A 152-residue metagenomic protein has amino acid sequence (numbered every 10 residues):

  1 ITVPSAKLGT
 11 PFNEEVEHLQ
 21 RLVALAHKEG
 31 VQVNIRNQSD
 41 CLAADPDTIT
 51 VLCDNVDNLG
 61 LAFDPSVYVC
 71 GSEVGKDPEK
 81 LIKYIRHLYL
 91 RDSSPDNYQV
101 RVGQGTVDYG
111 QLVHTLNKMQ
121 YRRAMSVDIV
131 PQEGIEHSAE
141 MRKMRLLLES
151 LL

Functional and structural regions predicted by a protein language model:
I1-E14, H18-L19: Hydrophobic alpha-helical segments and helix pairs
V3-S5, I35-S39, F63-V67, L90-D92 (+1 more regions): A cross-domain feature marking catalytic cores of carbohydrate-active enzymes and several ubiquitous metabolic/repair
A6-G9, I35, D96-Q99: A short, structure-level motif marking secondary-structure boundaries and short turns
L8-F12, S39-A43, V67-G71, Q132-G134: Short, small-residue-enriched loops and turns at beta-alpha junctions that line or gate enzyme active sites
E14-E17, C41-A44, V107-D108: Short secondary-structure boundary/capping elements
A24, E29, P46-L59, V69-L152: Histidine-acidic metal/acid-base catalytic patches
N34-I49: Hydrophobic, aromatic-enriched interface-forming segments
